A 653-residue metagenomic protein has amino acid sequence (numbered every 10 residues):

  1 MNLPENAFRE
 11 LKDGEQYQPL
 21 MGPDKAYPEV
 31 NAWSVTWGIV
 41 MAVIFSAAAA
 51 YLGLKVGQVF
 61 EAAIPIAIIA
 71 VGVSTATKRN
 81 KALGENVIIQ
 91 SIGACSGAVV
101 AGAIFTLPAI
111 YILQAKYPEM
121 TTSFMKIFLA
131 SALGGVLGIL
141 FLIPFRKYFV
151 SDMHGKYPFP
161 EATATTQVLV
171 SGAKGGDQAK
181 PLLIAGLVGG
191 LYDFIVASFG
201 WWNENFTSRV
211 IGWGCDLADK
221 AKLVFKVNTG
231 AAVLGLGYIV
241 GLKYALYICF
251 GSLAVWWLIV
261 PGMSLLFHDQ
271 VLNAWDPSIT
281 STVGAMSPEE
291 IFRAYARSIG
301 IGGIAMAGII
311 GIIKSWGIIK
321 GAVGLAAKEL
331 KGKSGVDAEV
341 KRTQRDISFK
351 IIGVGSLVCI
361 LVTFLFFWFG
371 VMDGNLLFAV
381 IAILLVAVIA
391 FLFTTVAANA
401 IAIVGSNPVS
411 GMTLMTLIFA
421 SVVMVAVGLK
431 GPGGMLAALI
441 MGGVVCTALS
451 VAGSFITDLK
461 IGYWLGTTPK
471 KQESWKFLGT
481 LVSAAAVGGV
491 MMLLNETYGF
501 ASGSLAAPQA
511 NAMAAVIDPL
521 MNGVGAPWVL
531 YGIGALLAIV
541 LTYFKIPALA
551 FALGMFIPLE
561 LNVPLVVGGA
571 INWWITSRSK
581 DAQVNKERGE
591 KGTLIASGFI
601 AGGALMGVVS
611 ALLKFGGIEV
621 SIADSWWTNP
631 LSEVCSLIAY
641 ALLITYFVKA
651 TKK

Functional and structural regions predicted by a protein language model:
M1-K653: Alpha-helical multipass membrane-protein architecture
